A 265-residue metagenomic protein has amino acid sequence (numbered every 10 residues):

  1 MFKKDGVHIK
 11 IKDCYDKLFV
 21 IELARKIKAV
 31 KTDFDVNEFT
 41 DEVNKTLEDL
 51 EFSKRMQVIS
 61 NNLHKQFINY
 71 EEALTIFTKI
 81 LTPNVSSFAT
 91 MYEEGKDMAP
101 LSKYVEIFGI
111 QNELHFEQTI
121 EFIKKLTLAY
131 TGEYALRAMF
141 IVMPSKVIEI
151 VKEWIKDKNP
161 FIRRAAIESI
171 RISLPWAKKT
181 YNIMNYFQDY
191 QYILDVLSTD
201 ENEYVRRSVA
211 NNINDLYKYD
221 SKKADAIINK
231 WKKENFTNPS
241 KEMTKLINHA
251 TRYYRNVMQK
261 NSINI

Functional and structural regions predicted by a protein language model:
M1-I265: Surface-facing alpha-helical segments and adjacent helix-coil boundary elements at the starts of domains
